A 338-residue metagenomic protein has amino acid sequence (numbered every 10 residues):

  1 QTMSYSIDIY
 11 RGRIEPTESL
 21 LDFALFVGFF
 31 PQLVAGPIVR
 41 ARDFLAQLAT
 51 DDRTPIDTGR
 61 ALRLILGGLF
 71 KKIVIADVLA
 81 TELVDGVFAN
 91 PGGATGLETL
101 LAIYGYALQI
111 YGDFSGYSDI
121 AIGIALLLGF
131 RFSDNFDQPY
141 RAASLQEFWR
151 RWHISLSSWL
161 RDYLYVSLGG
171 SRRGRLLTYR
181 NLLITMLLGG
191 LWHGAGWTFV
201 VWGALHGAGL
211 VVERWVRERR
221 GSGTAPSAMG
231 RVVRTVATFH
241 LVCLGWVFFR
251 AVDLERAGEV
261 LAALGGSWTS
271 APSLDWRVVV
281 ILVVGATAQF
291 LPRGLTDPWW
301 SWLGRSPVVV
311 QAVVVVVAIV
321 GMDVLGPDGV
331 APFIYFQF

Functional and structural regions predicted by a protein language model:
T2-Q337: Membrane-embedded transmembrane alpha-helical bundles that form the catalytic cores of multi-pass lipid-modifying
